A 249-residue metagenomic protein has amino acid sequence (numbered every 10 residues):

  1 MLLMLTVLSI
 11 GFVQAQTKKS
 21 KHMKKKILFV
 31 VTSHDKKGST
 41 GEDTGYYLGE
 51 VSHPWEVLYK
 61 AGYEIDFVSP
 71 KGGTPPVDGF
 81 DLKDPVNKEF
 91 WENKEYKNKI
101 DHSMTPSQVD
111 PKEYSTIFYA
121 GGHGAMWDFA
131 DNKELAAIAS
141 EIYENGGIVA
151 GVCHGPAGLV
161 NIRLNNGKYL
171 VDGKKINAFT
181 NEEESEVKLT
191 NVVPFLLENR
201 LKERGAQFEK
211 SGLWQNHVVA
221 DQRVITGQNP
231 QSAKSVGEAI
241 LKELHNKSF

Functional and structural regions predicted by a protein language model:
M1-I10: Bacterial N-terminal signal peptides
G11, Q16-N145, A157-F249: Extended, subdomain-level signal for the structured scaffold at the beginning of enzyme domains
G146-A150: Conserved, well-structured core segments that form or line functional sites
C153-G155: Catalytic nucleophile serine of serine hydrolases, specifically the conserved "nucleophile elbow" pentapeptide
